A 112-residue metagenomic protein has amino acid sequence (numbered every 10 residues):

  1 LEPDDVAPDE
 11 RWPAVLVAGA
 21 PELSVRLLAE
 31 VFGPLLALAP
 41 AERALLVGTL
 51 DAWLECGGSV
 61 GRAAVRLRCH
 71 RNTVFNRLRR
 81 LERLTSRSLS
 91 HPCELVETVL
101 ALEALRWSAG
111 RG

Functional and structural regions predicted by a protein language model:
L1-G112: Cytosolic nucleotide-utilizing catalytic cores of signal-transduction proteins
